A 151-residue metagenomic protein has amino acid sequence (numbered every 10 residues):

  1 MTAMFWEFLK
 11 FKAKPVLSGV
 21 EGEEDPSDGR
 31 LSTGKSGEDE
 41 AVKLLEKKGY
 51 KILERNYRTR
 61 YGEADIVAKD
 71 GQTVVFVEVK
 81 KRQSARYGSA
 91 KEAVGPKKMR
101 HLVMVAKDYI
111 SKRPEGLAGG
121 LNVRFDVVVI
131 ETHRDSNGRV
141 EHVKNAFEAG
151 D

Functional and structural regions predicted by a protein language model:
M1-R55: Acidic-basic catalytic patches of nuclease active cores, encompassing PD-(D/E)XK and other metal-cofactor nuclease
L45, A64-A85, L102: Conserved catalytic cores of phosphodiester-cleaving nucleases, focusing on short active-site segments
R60-G62: Short acidic/glycine-enriched loop/turn segments that link adjacent beta-strands
V74-F76, N122, V140: Structural motif
K81-H133: Catalytic cores of nucleic-acid endonucleases
V129-D151: Short, low-complexity, polybasic intrinsically disordered segments
